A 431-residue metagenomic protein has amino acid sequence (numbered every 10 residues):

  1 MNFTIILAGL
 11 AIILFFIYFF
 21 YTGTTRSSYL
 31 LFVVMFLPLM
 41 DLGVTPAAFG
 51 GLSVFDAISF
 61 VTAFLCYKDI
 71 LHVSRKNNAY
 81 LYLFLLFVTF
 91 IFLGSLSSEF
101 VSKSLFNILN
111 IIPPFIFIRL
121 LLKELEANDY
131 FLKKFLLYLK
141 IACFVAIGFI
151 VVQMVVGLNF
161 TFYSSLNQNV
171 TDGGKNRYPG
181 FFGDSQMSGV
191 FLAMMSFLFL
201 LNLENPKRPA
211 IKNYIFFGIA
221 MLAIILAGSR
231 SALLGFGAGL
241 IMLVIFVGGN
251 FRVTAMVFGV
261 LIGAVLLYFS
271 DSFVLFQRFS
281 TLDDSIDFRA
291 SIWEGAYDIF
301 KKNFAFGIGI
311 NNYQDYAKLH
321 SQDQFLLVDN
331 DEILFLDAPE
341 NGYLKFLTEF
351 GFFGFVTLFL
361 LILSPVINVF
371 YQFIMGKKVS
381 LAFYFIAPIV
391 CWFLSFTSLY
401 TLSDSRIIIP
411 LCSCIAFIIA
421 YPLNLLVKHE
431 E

Functional and structural regions predicted by a protein language model:
M1-I6, G43-V54, V101-L109, F182-V190 (+4 more regions): Helix-loop-helix junctions and helix-breaking kinks within/between transmembrane helices of multi-pass membrane
M1-K68, F92-S97, W392-L394: N-terminal signal-anchor transmembrane segment
V54-D56, A79-T89, F100-K123, L137-Y138 (+1 more regions): Aromatic-anchored transmembrane helix interface
V61-L65, F385-E431: Transmembrane alpha-helices of multi-pass inner-membrane enzymes
T89-F92, P113, K133-S165, G173 (+2 more regions): Alpha-helical transmembrane segments of multi-pass inner-membrane proteins
G148, V152-G157, A227, V244-D284 (+2 more regions): A membrane-periplasm/extracellular boundary helix in multi-pass inner-membrane enzymes that assemble envelope glycans
L203, R208-N213, G237-I241, I245 (+3 more regions): Hydrophobic transmembrane alpha-helices and their immediate junctions
S280-E294, D298, F306-F350: Long extracytoplasmic/lumenal interhelical loops at the membrane interface of multi-pass membrane proteins
